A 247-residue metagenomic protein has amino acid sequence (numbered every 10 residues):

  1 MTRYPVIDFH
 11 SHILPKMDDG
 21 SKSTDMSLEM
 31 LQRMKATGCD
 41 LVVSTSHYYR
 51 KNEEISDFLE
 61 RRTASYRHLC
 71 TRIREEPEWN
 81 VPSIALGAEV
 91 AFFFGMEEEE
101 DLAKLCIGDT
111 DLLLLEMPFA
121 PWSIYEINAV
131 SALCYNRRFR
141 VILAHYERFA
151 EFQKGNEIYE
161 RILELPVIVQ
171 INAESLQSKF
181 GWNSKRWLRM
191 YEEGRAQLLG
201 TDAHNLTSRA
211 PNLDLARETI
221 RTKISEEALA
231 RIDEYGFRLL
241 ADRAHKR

Functional and structural regions predicted by a protein language model:
M1-K16, N156-A173: Mobile, glycine- and charge-enriched loop segments and immediately flanking short secondary-structure elements within
M1-W79: An N-terminally biased module of ancient metal coordination in phosphate/nucleic-acid-related enzymes
I7-F9, V43-T45, A85-E89, I142-A144 (+2 more regions): Active-site neighborhood of phospho(di)ester-bond hydrolases with catalytic His/Asp-centered motifs
M26-M30, S65-R72, V130, I158-I162 (+2 more regions): A general structural detector for well-ordered alpha-helical segments in enzyme core domains, enriched
K35, Y135, Y191-E192: Non-catalytic positions within long, well-ordered alpha-helices that form the structural scaffold/packing of enzyme
E53-Q170: Extended substrate/RNA-proximal surfaces in nucleic-acid metabolism proteins
R195-P211: Short acidic/histidine-rich active-site segments
L213, R217-R247: Mid-to-C-terminal alpha-helical segments outside catalytic/metal-binding sites
